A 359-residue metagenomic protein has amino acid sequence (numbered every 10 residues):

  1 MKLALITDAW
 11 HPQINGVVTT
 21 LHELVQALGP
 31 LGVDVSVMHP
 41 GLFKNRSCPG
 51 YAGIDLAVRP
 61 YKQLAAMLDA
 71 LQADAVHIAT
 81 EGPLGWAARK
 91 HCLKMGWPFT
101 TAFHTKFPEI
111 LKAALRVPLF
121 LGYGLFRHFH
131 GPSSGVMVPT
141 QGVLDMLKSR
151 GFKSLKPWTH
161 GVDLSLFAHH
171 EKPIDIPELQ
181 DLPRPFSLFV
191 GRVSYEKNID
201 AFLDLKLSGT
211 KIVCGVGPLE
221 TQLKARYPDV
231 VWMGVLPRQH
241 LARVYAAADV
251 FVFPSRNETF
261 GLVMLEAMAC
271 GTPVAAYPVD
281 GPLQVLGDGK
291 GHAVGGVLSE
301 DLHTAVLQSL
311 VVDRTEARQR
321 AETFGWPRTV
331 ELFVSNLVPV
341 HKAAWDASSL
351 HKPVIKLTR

Functional and structural regions predicted by a protein language model:
L68, H130, R243-A248, F333: Short alpha-helical donor nucleotide-sugar binding micro-motif in glycosyltransferases
G124-P173: Donor nucleotide-sugar binding/catalytic pocket of nucleotide-sugar-dependent glycosyltransferases
I174, V311-L350: A charged, aromatic-enriched C-terminal amphipathic alpha-helix characteristic of glycosyltransferases across folds
D175-I212: Conserved donor-binding/catalytic core segment of Leloir-type glycosyltransferases
E220-Q239: Nucleotide-activated donor-binding/catalytic signature segment of Leloir-type glycosyltransferases, i.e., the conserved
R256: Aromatic "clamp/platform" in nucleotide-sugar-dependent glycosyltransferases that forms part of the donor/acceptor
P273-A276, G287: Short hydrophobic beta-strand element within catalytic cores of glycosyltransferases and related nucleotide-activated
L283-V311: Change "using UDP/GDP/dTDP sugars" to "using nucleotide sugars
